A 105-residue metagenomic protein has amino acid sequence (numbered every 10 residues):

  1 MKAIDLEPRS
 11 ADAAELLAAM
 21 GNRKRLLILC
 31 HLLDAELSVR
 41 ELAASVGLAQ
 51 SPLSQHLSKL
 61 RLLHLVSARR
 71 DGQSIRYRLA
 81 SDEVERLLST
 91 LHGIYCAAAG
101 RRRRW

Functional and structural regions predicted by a protein language model:
M1-D12, C30, D82-W105: Amphipathic alpha-helical dimerization/coiled-coil segments that flank or bridge DNA-binding/regulatory modules
G21, G72-T90: Short, cationic-aromatic polyanion-contact patches
R23, L33-S38: Short capping segments at the starts of secondary-structure elements
H31, S45: Residues within the alpha-helical elements of helix-turn-helix
S38-R40, S51, S58: Residues within helix-turn-helix
A49-P52, A80: Helix-turn-helix DNA-binding motif, specifically the short coil turn and the N-cap/start of the second
R61-D71, R78: Beta-hairpin "wing" of winged helix-turn-helix
